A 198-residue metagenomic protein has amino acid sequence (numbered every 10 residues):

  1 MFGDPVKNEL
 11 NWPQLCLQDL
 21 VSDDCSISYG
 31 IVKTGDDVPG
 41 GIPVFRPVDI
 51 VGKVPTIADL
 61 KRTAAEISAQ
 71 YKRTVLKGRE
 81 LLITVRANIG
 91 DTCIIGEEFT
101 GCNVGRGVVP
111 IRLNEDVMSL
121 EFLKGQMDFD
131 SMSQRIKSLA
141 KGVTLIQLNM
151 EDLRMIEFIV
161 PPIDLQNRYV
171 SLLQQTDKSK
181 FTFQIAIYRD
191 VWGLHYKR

Functional and structural regions predicted by a protein language model:
M1-S28, M155-R198: Non-catalytic DNA-recognition/assembly elements of restriction-modification systems
Q18-K33, V48-G78: Sequence-specific dsDNA recognition surfaces
R46-P47, E66-D128: A short beta-sheet element
N88, G101-V109, E121, K141-N167: A short glycine-rich beta-alpha junction/loop motif
I95, L139-G142: Short amphipathic beta-strand starts and helix->beta connectors
M132-R135: Periplasmic-binding protein-like
